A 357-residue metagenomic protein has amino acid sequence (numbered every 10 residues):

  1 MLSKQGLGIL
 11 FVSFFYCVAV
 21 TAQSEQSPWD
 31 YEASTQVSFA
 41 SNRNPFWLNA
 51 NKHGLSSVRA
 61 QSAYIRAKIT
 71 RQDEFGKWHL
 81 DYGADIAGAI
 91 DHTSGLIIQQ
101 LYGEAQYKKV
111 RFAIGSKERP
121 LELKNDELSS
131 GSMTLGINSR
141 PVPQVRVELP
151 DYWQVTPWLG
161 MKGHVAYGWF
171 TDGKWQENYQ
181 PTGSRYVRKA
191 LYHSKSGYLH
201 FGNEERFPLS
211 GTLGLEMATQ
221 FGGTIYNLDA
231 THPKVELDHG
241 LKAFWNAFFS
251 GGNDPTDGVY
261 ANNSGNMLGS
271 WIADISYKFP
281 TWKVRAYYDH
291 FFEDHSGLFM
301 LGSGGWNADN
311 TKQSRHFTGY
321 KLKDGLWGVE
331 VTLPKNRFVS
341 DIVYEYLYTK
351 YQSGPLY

Functional and structural regions predicted by a protein language model:
Q23-A63, D73-A84, G163: Transmembrane beta-strand segments of Gram-negative outer membrane beta-barrel proteins
Q23-Y31, T70-D81, Q106-V110, Y152-G163 (+3 more regions): Short loop/turn motifs that connect adjacent beta-strands in outer-membrane beta-barrel proteins
Y31-R43, Y82-G88, A105, F112-E118 (+4 more regions): Transmembrane beta-barrel strands of outer-membrane/channel proteins
N51-L55, D85-A89, S129-L135, Y179-R185 (+2 more regions): Extracellular loop and loop/strand-boundary signature of outer-membrane beta-barrel proteins
S57-I65, G95-Q99, N138-E148, V187-K195 (+3 more regions): Residues that define the transmembrane beta-barrel architecture of outer-membrane proteins
I65-R71, L101-A105, I114, V145-D151 (+4 more regions): Residues on the lipid-exposed face of transmembrane beta-strands in outer-membrane beta-barrel proteins
P120-P233: Internal, well-ordered domain-core segments that constitute the primary functional module of diverse proteins
G211-L213, F221-L356: Long, internal scaffold/assembly segments composed of regular secondary structure
